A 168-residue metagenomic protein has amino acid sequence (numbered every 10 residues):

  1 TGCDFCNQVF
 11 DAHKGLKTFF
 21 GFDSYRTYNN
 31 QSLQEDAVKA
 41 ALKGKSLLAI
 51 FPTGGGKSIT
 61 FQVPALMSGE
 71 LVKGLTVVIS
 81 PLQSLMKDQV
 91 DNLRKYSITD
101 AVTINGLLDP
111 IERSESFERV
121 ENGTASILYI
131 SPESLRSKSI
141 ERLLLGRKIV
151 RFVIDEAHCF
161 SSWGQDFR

Functional and structural regions predicted by a protein language model:
G2-P52: Conserved pre-motif I regulatory segment
D23-Y28, T53-G55, T103-L108, L128-I130 (+1 more regions): Short, flexible loop segments at the rims of nucleotide/cofactor-binding pockets, characterized by
L42-K45, L71-K73, S97-I98, N122-T124 (+1 more regions): Short loop/turn elements that form and flank the Walker-type P-loop nucleotide-binding site in RecA-like NTPase cores
I50-G55, T60-N105, G123: Conserved SF1/SF2 helicase motif Ia
P52-G55, I154-F160: Conserved helicase ATPase motor motifs in RecA-like P-loop NTPase domains
L66, D91, L108-R151, C159-Q165: Conserved helix/coil segment N-terminal to the catalytic DExD/H
